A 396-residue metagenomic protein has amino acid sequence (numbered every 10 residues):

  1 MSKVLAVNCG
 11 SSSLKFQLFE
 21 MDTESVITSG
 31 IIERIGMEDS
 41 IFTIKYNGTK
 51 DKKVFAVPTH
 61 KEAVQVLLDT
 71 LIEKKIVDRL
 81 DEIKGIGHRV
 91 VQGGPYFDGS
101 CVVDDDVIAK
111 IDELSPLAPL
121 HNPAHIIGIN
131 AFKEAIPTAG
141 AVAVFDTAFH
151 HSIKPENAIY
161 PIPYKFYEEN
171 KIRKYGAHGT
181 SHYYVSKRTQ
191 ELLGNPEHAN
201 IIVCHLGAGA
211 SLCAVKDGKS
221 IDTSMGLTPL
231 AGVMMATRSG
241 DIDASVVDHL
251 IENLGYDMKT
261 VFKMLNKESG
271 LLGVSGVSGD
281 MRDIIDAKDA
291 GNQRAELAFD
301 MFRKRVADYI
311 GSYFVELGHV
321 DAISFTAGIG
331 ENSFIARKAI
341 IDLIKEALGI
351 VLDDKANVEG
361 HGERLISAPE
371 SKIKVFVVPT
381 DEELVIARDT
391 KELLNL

Functional and structural regions predicted by a protein language model:
V4, S13-P58, G226: Short glycine-rich, Thr/Ser-proximal phosphate-binding strand/loop in the N-terminal lobe of ATP-dependent enzymes
G10, H88-Q92, L206, S324-N332: Glycine-rich beta-strand-to-loop/alpha-helix junction loops that act as flexible
T70-I83, T189-N195, I310-D321: Phosphate/pyrophosphate-binding loops at sites that engage ATP/ADP/AMP, CoA/4′-phosphopantetheine, polyphosphate
L71-H121, V142, A148-N157: Short beta-strand-loop/turn "lid" adjacent to the catalytic site in phosphate-handling enzymes
F149-E252: Glycine-rich phosphate-binding loop of actin/hexokinase-like ATP-binding domains
K263, G270-V274, M281-E316: Adenine-nucleotide phosphate-binding core of ATP-dependent small-molecule kinases
D321-A347: Glycine-rich phosphate-binding loops at beta-strand->alpha-helix junctions
I335, D353-L396: Glycine-rich phosphate-binding/hydrolytic loop that grips phosphoryl groups
